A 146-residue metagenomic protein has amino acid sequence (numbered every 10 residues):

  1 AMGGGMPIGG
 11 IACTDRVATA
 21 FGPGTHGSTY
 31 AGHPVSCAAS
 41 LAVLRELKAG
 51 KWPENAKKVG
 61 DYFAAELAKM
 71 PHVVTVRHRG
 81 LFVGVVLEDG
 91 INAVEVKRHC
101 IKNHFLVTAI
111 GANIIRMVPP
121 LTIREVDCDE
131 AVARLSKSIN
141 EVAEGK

Functional and structural regions predicted by a protein language model:
A1-K146: Conserved N-terminal phosphate-binding loop of PLP-dependent enzymes in the Aspartate aminotransferase
